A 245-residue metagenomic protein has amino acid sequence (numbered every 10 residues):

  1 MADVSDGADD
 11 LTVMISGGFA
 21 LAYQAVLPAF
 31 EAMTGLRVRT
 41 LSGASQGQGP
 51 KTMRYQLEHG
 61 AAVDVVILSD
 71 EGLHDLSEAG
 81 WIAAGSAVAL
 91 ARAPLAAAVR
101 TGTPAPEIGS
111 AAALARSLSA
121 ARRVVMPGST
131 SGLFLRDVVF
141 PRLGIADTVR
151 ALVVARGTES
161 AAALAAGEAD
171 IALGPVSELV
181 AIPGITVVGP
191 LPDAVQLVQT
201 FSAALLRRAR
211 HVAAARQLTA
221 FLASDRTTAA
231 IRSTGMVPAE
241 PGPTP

Functional and structural regions predicted by a protein language model:
M1-R39, Q46-K51, E58-A62, D70-E71 (+3 more regions): Exported/periplasmic ABC-transporter solute-binding proteins
Q56, A84: Short glycine-enriched, charge-decorated loop/helix-capping segments at active-site entrances that position
I67: Phosphate-/polyanion-interacting regions in eukaryotic proteins
A79-A83: Short acidic (Asp/Glu) patches
